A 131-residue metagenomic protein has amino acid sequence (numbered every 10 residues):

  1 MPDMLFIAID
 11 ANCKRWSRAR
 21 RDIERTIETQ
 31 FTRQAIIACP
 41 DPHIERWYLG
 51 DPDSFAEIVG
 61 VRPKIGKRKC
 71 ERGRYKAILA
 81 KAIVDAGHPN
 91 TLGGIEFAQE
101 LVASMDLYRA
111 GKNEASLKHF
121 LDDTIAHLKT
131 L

Functional and structural regions predicted by a protein language model:
M1-L131: C-terminal accessory helical subdomains adjacent to catalytic cores in phosphodiester- and nucleotide-handling enzymes
